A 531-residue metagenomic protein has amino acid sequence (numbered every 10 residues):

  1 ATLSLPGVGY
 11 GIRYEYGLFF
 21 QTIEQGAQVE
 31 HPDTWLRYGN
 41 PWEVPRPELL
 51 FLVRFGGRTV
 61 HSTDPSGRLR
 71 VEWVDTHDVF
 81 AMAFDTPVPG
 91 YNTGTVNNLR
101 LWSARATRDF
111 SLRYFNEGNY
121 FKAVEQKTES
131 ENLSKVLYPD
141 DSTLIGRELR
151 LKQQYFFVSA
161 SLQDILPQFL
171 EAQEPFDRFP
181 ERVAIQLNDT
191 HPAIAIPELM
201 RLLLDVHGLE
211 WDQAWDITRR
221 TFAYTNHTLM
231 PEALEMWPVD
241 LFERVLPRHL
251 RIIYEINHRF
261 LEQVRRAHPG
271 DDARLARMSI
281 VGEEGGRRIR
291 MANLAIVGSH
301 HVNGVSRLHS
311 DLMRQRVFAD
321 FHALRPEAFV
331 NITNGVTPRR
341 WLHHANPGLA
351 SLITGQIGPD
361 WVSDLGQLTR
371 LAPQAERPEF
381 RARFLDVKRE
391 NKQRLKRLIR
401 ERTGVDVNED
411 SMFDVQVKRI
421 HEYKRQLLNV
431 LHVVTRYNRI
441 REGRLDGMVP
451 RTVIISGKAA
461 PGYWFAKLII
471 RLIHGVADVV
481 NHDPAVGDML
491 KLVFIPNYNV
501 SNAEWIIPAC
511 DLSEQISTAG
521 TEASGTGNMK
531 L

Functional and structural regions predicted by a protein language model:
A1-N528: A conserved ligand/cofactor-binding region detector
